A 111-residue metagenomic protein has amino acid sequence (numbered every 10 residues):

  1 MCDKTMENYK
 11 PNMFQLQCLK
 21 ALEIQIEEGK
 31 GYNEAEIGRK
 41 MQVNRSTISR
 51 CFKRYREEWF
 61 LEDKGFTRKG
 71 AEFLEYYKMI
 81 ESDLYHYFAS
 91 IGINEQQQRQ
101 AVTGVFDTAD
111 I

Functional and structural regions predicted by a protein language model:
M1-L19: Short alpha-helical segments that sit at the start of domains
M13-G31, R39: Short amphipathic alpha-helical interface segments
A35: Residues within the helices of the helix-turn-helix
S46: Key DNA-contact positions within bacterial/archaeal DNA-binding proteins
R56-G65: A short, conserved structural fragment
K64-I80: Basic, amphipathic "hinge/linker" alpha-helix immediately C-terminal to the N-terminal HTH DNA-binding motif
S82-I111: Amphipathic alpha-helical dimerization/coiled-coil segments that flank or bridge DNA-binding/regulatory modules
